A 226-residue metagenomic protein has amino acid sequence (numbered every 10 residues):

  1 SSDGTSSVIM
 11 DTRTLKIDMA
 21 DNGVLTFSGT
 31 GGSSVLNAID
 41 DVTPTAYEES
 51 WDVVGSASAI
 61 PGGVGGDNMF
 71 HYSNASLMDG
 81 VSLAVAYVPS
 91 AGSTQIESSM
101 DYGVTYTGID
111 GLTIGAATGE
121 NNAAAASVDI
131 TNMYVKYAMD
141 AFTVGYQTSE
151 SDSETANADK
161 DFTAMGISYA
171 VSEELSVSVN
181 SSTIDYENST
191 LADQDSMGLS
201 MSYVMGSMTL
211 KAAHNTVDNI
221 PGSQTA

Functional and structural regions predicted by a protein language model:
S1-A226: Outer-membrane beta-barrel proteins
